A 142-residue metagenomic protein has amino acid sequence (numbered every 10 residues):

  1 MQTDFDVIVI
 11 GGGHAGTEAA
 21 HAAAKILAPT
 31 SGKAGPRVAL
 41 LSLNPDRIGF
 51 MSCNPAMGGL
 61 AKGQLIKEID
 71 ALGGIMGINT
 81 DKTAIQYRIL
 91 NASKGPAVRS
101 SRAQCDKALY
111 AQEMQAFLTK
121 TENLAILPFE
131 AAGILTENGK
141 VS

Functional and structural regions predicted by a protein language model:
Q2-A15: Beta1/beta-strand and adjacent pyrophosphate-binding region of the FAD-binding site in flavoprotein oxidoreductases
D4, H21-A22, I26-G133: Conserved N-terminal/central alpha/beta ligand/cofactor-binding core
G133-S142: Conserved beta-strand-loop-beta-strand element in the redox core of flavoprotein oxidoreductases
